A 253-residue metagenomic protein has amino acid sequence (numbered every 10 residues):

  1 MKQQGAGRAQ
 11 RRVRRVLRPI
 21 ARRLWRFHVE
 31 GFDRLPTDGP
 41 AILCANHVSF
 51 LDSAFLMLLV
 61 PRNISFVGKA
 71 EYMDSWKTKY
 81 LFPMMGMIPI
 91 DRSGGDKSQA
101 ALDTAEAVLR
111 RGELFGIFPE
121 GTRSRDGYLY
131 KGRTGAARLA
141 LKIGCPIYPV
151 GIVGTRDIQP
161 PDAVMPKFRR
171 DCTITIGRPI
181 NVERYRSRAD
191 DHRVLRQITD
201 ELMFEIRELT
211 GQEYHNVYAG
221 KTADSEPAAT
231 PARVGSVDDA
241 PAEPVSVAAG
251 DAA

Functional and structural regions predicted by a protein language model:
M1-A9, Q99-A253: Non-catalytic C-terminal accessory region of glycerolipid acyltransferases and related lyso-lipid remodeling enzymes
G7-W25, P83: Short hydrophobic helices that act as membrane-entry/anchoring signals
V16-R18, M85-R92, P119-R123: Short, basic, glycine/proline-bearing loop/turn elements
R18, A54, A137-R138: Active-site phosphate/pyrophosphate- and oxyanion-stabilizing loops and adjacent acidic/basic residues in soluble
R22-E30, K97-Q99, R156-Q159: Short gly/ser/thr-rich secondary-structure transition/capping motifs
R22-R23, L35-K97: Catalytic core of membrane glycerolipid acyltransferases/transacylases, capturing the structured, soluble-facing
V29, F66, M87-P89, I147 (+1 more regions): Conserved beta-strand scaffold positions in the cores of enzyme catalytic domains, especially in NTP/NDP-utilizing
D33-P36, E106-A107: Short amphipathic alpha-helix with an adjacent loop that forms part of the alpha/beta core around
